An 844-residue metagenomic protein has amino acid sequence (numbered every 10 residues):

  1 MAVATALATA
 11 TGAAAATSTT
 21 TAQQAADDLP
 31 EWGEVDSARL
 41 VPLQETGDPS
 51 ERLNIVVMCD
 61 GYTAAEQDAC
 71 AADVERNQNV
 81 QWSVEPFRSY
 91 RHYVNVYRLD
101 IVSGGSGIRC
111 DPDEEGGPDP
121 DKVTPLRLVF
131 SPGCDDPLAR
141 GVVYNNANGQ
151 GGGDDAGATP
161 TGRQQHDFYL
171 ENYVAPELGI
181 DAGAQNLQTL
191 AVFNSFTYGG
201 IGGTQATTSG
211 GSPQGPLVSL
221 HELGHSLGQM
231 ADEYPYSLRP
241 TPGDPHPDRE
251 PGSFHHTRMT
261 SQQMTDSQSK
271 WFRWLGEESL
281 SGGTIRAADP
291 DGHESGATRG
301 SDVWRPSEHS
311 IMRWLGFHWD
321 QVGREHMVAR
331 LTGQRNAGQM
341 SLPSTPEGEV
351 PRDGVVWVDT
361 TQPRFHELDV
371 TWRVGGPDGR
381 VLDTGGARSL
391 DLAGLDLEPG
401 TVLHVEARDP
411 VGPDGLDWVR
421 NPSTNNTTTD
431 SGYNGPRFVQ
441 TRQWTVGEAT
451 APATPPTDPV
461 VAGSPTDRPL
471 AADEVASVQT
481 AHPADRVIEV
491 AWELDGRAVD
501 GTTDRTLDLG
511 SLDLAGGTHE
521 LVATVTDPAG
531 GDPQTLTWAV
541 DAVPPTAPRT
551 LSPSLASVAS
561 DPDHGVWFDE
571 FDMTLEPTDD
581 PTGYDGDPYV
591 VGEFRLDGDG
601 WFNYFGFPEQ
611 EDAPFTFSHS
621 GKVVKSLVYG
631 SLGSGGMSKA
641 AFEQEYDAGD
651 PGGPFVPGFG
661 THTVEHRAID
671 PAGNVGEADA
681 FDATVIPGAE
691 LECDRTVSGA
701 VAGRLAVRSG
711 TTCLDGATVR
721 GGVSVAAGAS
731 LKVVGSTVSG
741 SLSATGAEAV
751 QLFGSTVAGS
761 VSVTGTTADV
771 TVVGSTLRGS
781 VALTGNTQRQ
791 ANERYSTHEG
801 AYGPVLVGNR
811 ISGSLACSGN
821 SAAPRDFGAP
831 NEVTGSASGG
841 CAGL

Functional and structural regions predicted by a protein language model:
M1-S18: Secretory targeting and sorting signals
A25-G179, T207-P213, P413: Propeptide-to-catalytic entry region of secreted or membrane-anchored zinc metalloproteases
L217-E233: Active-site recognition of the HExxH zinc-binding catalytic motif
A231-G386, T401-N426, N434-P465, P469 (+1 more regions): Replace "(M1/M4/M9/M12/WLM)" with "(e.g., M1/M4/M8/M9/M12/M26/WLM)" and add "not limited to" to clarify scope
S344-T360, R364, P413-V490, R497 (+1 more regions): Low-complexity, disordered linker/stalk regions enriched in Pro/Thr/Ser/Gly
V370-G376, W492-L494, F594-L596: Conserved aromatic beta-strand anchor motif in extracellular beta-sandwich/beta-rich domains
D378-L392, G496-L509, F607-P608: Surface-exposed, flexible coil segments in extracellular/virion-facing regions
P687-L844: Extended beta-solenoid/beta-helix repeat architectures
